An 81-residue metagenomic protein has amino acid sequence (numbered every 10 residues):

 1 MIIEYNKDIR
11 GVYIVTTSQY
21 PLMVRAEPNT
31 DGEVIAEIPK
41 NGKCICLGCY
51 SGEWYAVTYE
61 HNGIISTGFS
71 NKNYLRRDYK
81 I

Functional and structural regions predicted by a protein language model:
M1-A26, E37-K40, L47-S51, H61 (+1 more regions): SH3-family beta-barrel domains
P28-E33: Short alpha-helix capping/helix-loop boundary micro-motifs
F69-N71: Zinc-coordinating Cys/His ligand positions in small cysteine/histidine-rich zinc-finger domains
